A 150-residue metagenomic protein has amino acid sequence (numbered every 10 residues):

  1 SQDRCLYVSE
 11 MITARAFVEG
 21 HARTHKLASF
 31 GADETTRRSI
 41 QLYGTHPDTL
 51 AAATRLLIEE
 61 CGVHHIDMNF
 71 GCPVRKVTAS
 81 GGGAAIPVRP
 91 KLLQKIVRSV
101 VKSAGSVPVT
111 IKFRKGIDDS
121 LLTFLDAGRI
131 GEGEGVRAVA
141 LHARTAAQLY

Functional and structural regions predicted by a protein language model:
S1-E60: Glycine-rich, positively charged N-terminal anion/phosphate-binding segment
D48-G82, I86, P90-Y150: Alpha/beta enzyme core
